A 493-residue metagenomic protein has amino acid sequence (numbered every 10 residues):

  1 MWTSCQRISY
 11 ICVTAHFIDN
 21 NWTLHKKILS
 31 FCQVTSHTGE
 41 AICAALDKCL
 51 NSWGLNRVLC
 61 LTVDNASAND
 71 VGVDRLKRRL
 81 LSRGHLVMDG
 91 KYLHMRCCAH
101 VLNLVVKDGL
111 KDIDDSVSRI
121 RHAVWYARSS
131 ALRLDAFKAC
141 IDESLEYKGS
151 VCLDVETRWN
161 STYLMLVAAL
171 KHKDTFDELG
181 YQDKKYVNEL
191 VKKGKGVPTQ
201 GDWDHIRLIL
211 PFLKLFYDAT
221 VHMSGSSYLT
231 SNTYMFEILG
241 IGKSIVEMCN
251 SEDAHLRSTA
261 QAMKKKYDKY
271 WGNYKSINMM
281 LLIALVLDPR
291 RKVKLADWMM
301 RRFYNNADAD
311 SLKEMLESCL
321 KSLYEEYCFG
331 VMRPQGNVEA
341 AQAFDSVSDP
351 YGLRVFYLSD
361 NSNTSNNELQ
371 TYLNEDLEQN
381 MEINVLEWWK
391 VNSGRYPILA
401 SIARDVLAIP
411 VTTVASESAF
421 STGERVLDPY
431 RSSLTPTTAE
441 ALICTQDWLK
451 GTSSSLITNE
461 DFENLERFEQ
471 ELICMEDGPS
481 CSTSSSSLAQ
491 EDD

Functional and structural regions predicted by a protein language model:
M1-C5, L170, N361: Short intrinsically disordered, low-complexity coil segments enriched in acidic
M1-S144, G149, V155, N306-L323 (+2 more regions): Active-site neighborhood segments
S30-T35, L59, K91-H94, L102 (+6 more regions): C-terminal regulatory segments
A45, C49, M165, I402-D405 (+1 more regions): Short, hydrophobic/aromatic alpha-helical segments in well-folded domains
K107, V167-L170, F420-V426: Short hydrophobic alpha-helical segments that form membrane-spanning helices or hydrophobic packing faces of helical
S161: Conserved, mostly hydrophobic/aromatic
L164-K195: Alpha-helical cores of eukaryotic small-GTPase signaling modules
